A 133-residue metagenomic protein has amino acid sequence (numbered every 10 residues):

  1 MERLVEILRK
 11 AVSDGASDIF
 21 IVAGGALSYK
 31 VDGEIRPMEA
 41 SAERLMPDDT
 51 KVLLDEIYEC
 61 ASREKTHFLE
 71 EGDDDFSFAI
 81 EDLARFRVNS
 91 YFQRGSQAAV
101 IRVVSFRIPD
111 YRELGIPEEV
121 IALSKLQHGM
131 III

Functional and structural regions predicted by a protein language model:
M1-I132: N-terminal "pre-motor" subdomain/linker immediately upstream of P-loop NTPase catalytic cores
